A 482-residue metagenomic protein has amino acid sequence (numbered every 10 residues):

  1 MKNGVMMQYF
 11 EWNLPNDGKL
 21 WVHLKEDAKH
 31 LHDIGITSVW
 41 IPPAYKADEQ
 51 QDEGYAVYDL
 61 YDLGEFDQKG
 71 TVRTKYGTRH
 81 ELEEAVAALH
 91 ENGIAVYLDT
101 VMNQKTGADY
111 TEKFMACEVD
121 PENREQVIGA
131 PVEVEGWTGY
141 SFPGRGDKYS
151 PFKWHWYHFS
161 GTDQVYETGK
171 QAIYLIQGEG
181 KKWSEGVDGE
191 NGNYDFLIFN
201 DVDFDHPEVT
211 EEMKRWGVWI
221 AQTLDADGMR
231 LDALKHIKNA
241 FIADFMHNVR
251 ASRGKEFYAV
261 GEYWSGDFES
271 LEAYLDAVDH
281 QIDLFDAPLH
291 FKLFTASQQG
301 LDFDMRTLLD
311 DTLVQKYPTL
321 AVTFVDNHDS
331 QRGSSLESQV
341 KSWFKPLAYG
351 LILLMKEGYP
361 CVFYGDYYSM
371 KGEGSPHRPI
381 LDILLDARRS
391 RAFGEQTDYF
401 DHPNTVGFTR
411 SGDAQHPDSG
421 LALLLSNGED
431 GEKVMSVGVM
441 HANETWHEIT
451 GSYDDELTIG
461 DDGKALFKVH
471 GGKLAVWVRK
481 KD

Functional and structural regions predicted by a protein language model:
M1-G18, F196-D205: Boundary/entry segment of secreted carbohydrate-active catalytic domains
K2-M7, H23-I36, Y45, E49-G64 (+5 more regions): Active-site-proximal helices and loops of the catalytic beta/alpha 8
P15-V22, Y76, H80, P207 (+3 more regions): Soluble non-cytosolic domains of exported or imported proteins
D62-A88: Aromatic/His-enriched, Gly/Pro-containing loop or helix-boundary segments that lie immediately adjacent to catalytic
E118-N193: Core domains of carbohydrate- and sulfate-ester-processing enzymes
G178-T223, L234: Active-site-adjacent "subsite" loops/lids of carbohydrate-active enzymes
